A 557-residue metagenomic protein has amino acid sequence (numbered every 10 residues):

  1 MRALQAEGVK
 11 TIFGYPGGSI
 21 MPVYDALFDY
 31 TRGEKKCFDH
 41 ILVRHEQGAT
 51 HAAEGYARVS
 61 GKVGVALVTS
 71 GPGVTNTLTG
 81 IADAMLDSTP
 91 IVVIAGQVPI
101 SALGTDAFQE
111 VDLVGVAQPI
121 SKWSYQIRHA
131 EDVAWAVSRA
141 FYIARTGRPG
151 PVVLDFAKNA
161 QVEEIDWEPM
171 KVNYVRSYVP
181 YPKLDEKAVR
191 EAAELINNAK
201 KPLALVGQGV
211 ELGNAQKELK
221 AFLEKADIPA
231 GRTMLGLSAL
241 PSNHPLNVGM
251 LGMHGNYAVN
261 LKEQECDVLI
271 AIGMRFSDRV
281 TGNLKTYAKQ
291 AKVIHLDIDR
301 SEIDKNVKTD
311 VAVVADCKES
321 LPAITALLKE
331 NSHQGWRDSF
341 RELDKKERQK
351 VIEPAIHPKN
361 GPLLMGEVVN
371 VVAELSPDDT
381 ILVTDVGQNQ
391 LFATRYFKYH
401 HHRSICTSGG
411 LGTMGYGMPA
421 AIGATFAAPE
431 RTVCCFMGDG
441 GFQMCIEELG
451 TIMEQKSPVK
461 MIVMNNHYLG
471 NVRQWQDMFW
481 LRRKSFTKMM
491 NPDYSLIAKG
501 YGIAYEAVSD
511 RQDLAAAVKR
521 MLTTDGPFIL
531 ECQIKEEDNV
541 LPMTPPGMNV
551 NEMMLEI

Functional and structural regions predicted by a protein language model:
M1-G335, V371, L375-D378, P458-M461 (+4 more regions): N-terminal alpha/beta PP-like core and its mobile active-site loop of ThDP/TPP-dependent enzymes
Q5-E7, G18, V23-L27, D344-P419 (+2 more regions): Active-site diphosphate/adenylate-binding microenvironment
V23, E163-D166, A239-S242, E347-Q349 (+2 more regions): Short acidic/His/Gly/Ser-rich catalytic and metal-binding motifs that mark active-site loops of diverse hydrolases
E46-H51, V74, N389-L391, D510-L514: Short acidic loop-to-helix transition motifs that present clustered carboxylates
I94, L103-Q109, N260, D304-N306 (+3 more regions): Thiamine diphosphate
E131, E194, Q290-V386, R511-Q512 (+2 more regions): Phosphate/pyrophosphate-binding active-site segments
V153, H295, V383, F436-M437: Generic enzyme active-site microenvironment
G207-E211, H357, G438: Conserved short loop/turn motifs at secondary-structure junctions
